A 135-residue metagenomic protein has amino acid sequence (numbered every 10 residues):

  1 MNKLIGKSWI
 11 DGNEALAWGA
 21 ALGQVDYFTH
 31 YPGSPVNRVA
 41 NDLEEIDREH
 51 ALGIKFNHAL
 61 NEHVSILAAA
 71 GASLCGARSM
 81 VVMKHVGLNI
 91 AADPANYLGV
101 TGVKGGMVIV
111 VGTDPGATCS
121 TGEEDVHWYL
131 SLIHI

Functional and structural regions predicted by a protein language model:
I10-E45: N-terminal glycine-rich anion-binding loops that anchor highly charged ligand groups
N37-D125: Thiamine diphosphate
L130: Residues forming the flavin
I133-I135: Conserved small/polar residues in nucleotide/adenosyl-binding loops
